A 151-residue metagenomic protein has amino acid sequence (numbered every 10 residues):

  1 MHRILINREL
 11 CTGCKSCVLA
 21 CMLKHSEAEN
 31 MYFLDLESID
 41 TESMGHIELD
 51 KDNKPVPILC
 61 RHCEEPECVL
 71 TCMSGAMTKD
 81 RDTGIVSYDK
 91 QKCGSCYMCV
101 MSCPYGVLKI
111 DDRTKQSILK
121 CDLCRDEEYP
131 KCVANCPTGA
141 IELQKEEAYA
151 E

Functional and structural regions predicted by a protein language model:
M1-E151: Non-ligating segments of multi-cofactor redox enzymes
